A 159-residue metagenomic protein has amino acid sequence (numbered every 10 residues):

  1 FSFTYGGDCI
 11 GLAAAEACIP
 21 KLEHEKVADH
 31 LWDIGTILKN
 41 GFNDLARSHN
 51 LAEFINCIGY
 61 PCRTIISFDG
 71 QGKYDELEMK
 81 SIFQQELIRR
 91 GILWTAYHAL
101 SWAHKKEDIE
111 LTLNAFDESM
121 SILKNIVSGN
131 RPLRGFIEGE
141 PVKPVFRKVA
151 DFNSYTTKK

Functional and structural regions predicted by a protein language model:
F1-K159: Conserved N-terminal phosphate-binding loop of PLP-dependent enzymes in the Aspartate aminotransferase
